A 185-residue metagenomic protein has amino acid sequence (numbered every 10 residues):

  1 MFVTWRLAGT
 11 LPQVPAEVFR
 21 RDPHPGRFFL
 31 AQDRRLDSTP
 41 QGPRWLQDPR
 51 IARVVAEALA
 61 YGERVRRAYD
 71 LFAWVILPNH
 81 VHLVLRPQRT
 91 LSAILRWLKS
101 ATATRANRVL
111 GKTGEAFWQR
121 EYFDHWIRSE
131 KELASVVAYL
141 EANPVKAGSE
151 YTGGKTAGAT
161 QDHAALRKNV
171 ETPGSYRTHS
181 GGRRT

Functional and structural regions predicted by a protein language model:
M1-T185: Short catalytic/metal-binding and nucleic-acid-binding patches
